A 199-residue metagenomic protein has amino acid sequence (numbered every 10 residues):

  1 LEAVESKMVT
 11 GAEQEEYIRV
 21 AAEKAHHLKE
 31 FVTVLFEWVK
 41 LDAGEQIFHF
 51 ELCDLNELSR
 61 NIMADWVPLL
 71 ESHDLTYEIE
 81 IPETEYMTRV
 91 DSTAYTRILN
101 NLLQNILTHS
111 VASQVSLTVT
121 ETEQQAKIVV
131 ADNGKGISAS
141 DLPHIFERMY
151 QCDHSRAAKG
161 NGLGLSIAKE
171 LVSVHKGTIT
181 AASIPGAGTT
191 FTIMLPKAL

Functional and structural regions predicted by a protein language model:
E23-L28: Short alpha-helical segment of the dimerization/phosphotransfer core of two-component systems
H49-C53, E71, T76-Y86: Conserved catalytic submotifs in the C-terminal HATPase_c
H49-V67: A conserved beta-strand-to-alpha-helix junction within the catalytic ATP-binding
N105-L107: Short helix-loop "hinge" at the ATP-lid/N-box region of the Bergerat-fold HATPase_c
D132: Acidic ATP/Mg2+-coordinating residue in the GHKL
I137-M149: Short conserved segment of the HATPase_c
